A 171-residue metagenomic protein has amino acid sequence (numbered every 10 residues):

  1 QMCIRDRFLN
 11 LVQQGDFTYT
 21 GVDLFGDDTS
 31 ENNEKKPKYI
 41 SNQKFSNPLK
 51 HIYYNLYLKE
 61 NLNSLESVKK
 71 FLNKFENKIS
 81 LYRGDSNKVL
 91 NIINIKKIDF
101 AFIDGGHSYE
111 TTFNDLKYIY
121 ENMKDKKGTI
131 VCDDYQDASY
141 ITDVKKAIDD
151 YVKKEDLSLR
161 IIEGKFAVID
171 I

Functional and structural regions predicted by a protein language model:
Q1-I171: S-adenosylmethionine/decaboxylated-SAM
